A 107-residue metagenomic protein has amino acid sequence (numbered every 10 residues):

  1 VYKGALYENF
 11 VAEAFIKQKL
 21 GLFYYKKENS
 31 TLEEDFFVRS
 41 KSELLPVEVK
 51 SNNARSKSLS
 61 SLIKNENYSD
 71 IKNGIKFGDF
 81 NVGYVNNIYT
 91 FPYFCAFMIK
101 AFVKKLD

Functional and structural regions predicted by a protein language model:
V1-D107: A cross-kingdom feature that marks ATP-driven nucleic-acid transaction machinery
